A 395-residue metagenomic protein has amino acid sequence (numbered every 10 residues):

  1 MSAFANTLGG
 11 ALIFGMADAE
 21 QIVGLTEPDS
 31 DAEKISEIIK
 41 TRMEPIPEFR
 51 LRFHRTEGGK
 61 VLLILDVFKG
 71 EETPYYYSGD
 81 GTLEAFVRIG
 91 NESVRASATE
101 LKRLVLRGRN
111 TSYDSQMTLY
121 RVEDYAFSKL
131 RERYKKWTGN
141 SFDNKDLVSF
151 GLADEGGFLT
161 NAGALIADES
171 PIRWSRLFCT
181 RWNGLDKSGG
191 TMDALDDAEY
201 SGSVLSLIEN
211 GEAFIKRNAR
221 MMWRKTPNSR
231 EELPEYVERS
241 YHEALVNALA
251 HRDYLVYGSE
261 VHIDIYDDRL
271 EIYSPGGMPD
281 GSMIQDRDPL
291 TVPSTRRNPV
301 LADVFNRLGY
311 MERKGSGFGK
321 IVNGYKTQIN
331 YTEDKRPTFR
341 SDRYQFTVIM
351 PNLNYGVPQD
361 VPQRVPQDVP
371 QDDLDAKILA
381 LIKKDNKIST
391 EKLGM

Functional and structural regions predicted by a protein language model:
M1-A11, M16-V23, D29-D31: Positively charged
A11, Q21, R269-E271, Q345-T347: Structural motif
I13, A164, E260-H262, R336-T338: Short, surface-exposed charged micro-motifs
E20-L83: Divalent-cation
E57-G59, Y257, Y266, D342: Structural motif
F86-S259, I265-Y266, Y273, G281-M283 (+3 more regions): Active-site helix-to-loop segments that bind/position phosphate- or nucleotide-bearing substrates and donors across
R173-S175, S282-I284, L290-A376, K383-K384: Flexible, glycine-/charge-rich segments associated with ATP-binding catalytic modules
K384-M395: Short acidic, hydrophobic short linear motifs in intrinsically disordered regions
